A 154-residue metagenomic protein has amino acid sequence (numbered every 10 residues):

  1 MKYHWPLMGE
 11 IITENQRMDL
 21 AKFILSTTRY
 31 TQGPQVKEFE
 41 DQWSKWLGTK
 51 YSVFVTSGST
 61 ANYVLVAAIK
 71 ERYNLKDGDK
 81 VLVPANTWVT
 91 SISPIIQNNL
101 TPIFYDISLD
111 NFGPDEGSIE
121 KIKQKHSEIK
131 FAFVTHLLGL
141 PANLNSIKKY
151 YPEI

Functional and structural regions predicted by a protein language model:
M1-K76, N98: Conserved PLP-binding active-site segment in aminotransferase class I/II-type PLP enzymes
N15, P34, T90, P114 (+1 more regions): Residues that form or flank phosphate/diphosphate-binding pockets in enzymes that use nucleotide phosphates
Q42, S52, P94, N98 (+2 more regions): Alpha-helical structural signal in soluble globular domains
K50, D79, L100, P152-I154: A structural micro-motif
F54-S57, V83, F131-V134: A short beta-strand submotif of the Rossmann-like class I SAM-dependent methyltransferase core that lines
S59-T60, T87-V89, L137-G139: Short, solvent-exposed loop/turn segments at secondary-structure junctions
A67-K123: Conserved PLP-anchoring active-site segment centered on the Schiff-base-forming lysine
D110-I154: Active-site phosphate-binding strand-loop segment of PLP-dependent enzymes
